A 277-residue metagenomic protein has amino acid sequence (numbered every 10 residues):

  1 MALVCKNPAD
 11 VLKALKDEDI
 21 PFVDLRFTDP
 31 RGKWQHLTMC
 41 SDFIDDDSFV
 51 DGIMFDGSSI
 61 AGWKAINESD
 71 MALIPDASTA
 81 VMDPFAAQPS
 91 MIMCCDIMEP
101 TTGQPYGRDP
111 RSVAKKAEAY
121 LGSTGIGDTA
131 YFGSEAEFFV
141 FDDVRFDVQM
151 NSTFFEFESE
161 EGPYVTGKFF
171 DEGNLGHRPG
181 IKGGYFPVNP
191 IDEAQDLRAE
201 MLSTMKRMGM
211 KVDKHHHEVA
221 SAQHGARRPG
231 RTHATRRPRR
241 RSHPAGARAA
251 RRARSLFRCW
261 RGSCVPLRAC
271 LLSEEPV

Functional and structural regions predicted by a protein language model:
M1-R251, R258, V277: Glycine-rich, acidic/polar active-site loops that bind/position phosphate-bearing ligands
D17, L267-R268: Generic alpha-helical structural signal
A269-P276: Compositionally biased, low-complexity peptide segments typical of secreted/host-interacting small proteins
